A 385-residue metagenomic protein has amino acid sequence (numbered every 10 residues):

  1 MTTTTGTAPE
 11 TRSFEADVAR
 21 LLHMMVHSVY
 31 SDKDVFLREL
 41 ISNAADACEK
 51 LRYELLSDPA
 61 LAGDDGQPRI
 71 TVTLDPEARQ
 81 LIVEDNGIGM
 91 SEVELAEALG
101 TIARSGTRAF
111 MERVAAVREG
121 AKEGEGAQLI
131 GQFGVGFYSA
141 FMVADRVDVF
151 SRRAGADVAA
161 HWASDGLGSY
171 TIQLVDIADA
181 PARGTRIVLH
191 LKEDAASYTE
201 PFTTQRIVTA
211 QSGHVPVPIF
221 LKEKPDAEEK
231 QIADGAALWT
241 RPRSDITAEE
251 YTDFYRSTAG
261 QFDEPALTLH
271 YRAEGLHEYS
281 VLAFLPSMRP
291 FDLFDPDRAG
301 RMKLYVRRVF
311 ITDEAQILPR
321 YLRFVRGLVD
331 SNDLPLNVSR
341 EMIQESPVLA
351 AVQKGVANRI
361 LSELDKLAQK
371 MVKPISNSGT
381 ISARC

Functional and structural regions predicted by a protein language model:
M1-P201: GHKL (Bergerat-fold) ATPase N-terminal catalytic module, capturing the glycine-rich phosphate-binding loop and acidic
L129, V147-Q173, K192-S197, F202-C385: GHKL/Bergerat-fold ATPase module in large chromosome/replication-associated machines
